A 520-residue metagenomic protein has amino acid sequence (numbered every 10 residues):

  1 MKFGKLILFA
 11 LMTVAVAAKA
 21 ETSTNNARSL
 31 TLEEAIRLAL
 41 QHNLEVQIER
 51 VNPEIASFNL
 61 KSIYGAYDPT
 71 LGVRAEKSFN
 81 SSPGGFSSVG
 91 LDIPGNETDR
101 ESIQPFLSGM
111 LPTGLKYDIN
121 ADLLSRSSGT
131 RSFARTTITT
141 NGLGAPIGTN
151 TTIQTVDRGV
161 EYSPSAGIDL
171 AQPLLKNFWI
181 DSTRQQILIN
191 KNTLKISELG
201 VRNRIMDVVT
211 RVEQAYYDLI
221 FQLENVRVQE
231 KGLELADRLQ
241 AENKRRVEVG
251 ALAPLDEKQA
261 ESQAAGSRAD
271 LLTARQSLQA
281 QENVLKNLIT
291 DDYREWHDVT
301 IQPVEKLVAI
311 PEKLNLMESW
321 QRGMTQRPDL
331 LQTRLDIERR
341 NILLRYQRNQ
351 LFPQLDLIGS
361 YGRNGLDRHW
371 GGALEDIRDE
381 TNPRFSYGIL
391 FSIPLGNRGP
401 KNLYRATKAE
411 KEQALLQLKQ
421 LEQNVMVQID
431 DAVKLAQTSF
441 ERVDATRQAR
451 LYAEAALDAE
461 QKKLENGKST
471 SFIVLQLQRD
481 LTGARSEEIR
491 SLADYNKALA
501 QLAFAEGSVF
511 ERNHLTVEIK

Functional and structural regions predicted by a protein language model:
F3, L8, K19-T24, S81 (+7 more regions): Acidic, low-complexity, intrinsically disordered peripheral segments
A15-A17: N-terminal signal peptide c-region/cleavage motif recognized by signal peptidases
A20-R100, L170-Q185, I189-K191, Y216 (+11 more regions): Bacterial Sec-pathway N-terminal export signals of envelope proteins
S23-A27, R74-I168, Q302-K313, R345 (+2 more regions): Small/polar, glycine/serine/threonine/aspartate-rich low-complexity segments that form flexible
Q47-V51, Y64-G65, G72, P112-T136 (+11 more regions): Sec/SRP-type N-terminal targeting helices
I48-I63, R204-Q229, R238, R245 (+5 more regions): Amphipathic alpha-helical coiled-coil segments
Y162, A166, L175, W179 (+3 more regions): Hydrophobic, small-residue-rich alpha-helical packing segments that form membrane-like cores
R246-I310, M317-R345: Acidic, glycine-rich loop-and-beta core segments that form the ion-binding/anion-interacting portion of active sites
